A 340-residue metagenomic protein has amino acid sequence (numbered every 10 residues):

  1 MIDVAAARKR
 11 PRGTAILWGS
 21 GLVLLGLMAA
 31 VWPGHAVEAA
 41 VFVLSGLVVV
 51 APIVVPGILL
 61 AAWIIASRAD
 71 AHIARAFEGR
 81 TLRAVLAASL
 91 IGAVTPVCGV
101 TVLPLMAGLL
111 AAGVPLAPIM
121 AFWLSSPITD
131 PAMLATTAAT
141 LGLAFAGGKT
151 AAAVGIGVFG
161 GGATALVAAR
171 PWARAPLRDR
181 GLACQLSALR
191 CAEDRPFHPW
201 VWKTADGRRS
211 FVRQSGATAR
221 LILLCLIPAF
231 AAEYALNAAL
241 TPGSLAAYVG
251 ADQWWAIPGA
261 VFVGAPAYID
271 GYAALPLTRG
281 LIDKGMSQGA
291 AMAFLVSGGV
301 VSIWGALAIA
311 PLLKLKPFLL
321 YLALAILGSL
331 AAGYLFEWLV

Functional and structural regions predicted by a protein language model:
M1-L17, V23, A169-Q214: Intrinsically disordered, low-complexity non-transmembrane regions of multi-pass membrane transporters
A6-T14, A40-V50, F77, A144-A152 (+2 more regions): Interfacial loop-to-helix junctions that mark the boundaries of transmembrane helices in multi-pass membrane
R12-V37, P52-R68, A192-K203, A229-L240 (+2 more regions): Structural signal for alpha-helical transmembrane segments and their membrane-water exit/capping regions in multi-pass
A40, A62, S67-A74, T204-M286: Transmembrane helical segments that form the transport core of multi-pass membrane transport proteins
A51, V55, V85-L86, A146-A151 (+5 more regions): Hydrophobic alpha-helical transmembrane segments
G57, A61, I156-T164, A229 (+5 more regions): Alpha-helical transmembrane segments of multipass membrane proteins
A84, G92-T150, N237-P317: Membrane-interfacial helix-loop connectors
G142, A146-E193, A308-V340: Juxtamembrane and boundary regions of transmembrane helices in multi-pass small-molecule transporters and channels
